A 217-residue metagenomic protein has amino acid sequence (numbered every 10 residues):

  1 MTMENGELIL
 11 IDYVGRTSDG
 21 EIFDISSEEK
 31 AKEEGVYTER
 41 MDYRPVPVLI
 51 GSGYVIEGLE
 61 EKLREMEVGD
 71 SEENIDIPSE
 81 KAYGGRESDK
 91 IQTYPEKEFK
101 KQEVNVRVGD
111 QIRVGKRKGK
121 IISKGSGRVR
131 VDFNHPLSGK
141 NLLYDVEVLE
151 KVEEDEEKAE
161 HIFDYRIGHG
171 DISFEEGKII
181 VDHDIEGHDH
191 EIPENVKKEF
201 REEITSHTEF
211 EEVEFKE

Functional and structural regions predicted by a protein language model:
M1-E217: FKBP-type peptidyl-prolyl cis-trans isomerases
